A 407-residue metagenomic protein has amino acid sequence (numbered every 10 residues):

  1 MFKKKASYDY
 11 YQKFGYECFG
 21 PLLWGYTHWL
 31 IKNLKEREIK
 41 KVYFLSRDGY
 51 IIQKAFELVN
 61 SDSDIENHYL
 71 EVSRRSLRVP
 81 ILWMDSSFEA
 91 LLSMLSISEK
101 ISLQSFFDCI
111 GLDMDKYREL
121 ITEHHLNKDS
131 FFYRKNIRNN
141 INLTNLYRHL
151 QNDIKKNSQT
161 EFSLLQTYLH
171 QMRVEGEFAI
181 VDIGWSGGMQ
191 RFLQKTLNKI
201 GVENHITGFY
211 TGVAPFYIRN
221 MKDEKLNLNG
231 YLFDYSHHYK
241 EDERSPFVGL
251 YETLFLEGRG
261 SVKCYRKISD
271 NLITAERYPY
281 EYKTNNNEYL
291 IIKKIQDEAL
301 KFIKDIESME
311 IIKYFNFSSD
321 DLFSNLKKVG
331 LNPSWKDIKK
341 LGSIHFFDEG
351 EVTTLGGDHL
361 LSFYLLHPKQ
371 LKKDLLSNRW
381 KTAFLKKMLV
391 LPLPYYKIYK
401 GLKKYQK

Functional and structural regions predicted by a protein language model:
M1-K407: Long, low-complexity, Lys/Arg-enriched
